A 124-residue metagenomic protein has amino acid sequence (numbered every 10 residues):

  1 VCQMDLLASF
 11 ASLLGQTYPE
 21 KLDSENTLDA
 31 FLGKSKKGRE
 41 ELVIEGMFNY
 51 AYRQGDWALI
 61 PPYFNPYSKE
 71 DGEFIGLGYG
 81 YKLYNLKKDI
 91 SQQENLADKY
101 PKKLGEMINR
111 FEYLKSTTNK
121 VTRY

Functional and structural regions predicted by a protein language model:
C2-K82, L86, T118-V121: C-terminal cap/loop subdomain of S1 sulfatases and analogous C-terminal strand-loop tails that border
S9, Q92-N95: A general alpha-helix detector
S12, G33, K99, N109-Y113: Residues within well-ordered alpha-helical secondary structure of globular protein domains
L83-N85, A97, I108: A generic structural signal for ordered secondary structure
D89: Intrinsically disordered, low-complexity polar regions and short flexible loop motifs
E94-K102: Active-site-proximal N-terminal segment of extracellular/periplasmic enzymes that hydrolyze or transfer
E106-Y124: Charge-dense polyanion-binding interfaces
